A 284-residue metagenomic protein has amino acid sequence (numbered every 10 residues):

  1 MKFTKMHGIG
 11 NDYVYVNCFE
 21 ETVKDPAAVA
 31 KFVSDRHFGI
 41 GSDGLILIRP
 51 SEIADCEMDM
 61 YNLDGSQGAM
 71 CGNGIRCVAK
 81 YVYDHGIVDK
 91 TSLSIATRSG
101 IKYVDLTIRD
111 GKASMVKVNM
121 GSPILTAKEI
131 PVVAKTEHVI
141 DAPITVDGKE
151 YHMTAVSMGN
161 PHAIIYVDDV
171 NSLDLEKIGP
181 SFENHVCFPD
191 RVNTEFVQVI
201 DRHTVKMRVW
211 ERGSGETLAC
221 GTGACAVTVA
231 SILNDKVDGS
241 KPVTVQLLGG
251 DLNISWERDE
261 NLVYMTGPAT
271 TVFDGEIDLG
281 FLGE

Functional and structural regions predicted by a protein language model:
M1-K112, I164-E284: A glycine-rich beta-to-alpha transition motif near the start of alpha/beta enzyme domains, typified by
D105, N119, P131, P143-T145 (+1 more regions): Generic structural detector for well-ordered beta-strands
M115-P123: Membrane helix-loop-helix hairpins that form the core translocation module of multi-pass transporters
P123-I124, T271: Active-site/binding-pocket entry motifs
I124-H152: Active-site glycine-rich loop that binds ribose-phosphate moieties when present
